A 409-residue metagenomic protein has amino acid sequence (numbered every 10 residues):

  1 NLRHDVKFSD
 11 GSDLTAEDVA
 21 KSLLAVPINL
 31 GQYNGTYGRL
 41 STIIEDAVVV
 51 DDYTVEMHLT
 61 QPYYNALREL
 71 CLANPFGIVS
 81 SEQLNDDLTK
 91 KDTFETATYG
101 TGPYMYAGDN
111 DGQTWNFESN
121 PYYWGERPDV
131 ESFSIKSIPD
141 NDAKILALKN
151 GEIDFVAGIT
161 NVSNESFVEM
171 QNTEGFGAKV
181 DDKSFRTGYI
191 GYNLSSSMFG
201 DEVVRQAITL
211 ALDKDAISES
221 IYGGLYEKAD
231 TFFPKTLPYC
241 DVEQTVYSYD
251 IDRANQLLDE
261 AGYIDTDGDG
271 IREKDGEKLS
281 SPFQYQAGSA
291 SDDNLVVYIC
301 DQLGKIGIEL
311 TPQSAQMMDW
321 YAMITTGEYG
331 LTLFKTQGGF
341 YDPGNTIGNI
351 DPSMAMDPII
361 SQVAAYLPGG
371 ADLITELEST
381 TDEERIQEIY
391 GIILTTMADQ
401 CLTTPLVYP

Functional and structural regions predicted by a protein language model:
N1-Q32, E56, M198: Aromatic- and charge-enriched surface segment that lines or borders ligand/interaction sites
R3-H4, T60, E118-Y123, S184-A207 (+6 more regions): A bilobed periplasmic-binding-protein/Venus flytrap-type ligand-binding module shared by bacterial periplasmic
G11, G304-M354: Periplasmic binding protein-like
V26, A47-V48, A107-E118, S134-S196 (+3 more regions): Extracellular/periplasmic solute-recognition and catalytic clefts
T36-L84: Surface-exposed binding/hinge segments that line and control ligand-binding clefts or catalytic entry sites
C71-P128, S132, I251-D252, Q256: Gly/Pro-rich hinge or "lid" segments in bacterial periplasmic/extracellular proteins
E118, K179, G200-D301, I392: Append "and occasionally in soluble cytosolic enzymes with long acidic Gly/Pro-rich linkers
E309-W320, I347-P409: Extracytoplasmic/peripheral linker and loop segments enriched in polar/acidic and small residues with frequent Thr/Pro
